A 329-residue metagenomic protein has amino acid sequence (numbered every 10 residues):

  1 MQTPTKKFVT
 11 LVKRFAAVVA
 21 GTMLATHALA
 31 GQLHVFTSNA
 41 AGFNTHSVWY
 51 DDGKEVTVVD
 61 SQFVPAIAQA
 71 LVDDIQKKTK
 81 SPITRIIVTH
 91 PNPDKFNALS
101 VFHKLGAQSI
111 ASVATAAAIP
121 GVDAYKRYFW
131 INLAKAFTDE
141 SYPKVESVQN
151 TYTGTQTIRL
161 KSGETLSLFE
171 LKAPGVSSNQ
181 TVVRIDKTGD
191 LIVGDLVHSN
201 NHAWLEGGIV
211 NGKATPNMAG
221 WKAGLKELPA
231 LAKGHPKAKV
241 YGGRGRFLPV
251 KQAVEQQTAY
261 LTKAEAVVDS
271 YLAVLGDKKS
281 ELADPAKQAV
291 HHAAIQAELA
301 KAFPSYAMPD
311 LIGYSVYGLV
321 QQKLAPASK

Functional and structural regions predicted by a protein language model:
M1-L29: Gram-negative bacterial Sec-dependent N-terminal signal peptides
G31-K77, T181-D195: Conserved beta-strand hairpin/beta-sheet module of binuclear metal-dependent hydrolase folds, prominently
E55, A66-A111, H235-P236: Active-site metal-binding motif and surrounding structural segment of the metallo-beta-lactamase
V59-S61, T84-N92, I110-V113, L191-D195 (+2 more regions): Active-site neighborhood of phospho(di)ester-bond hydrolases with catalytic His/Asp-centered motifs
A116-K172, S177-N179, K187, A223-K233: Metallo-beta-lactamase
T165-A232, L248, Q256-A259: Active-site-proximal loop/helix segments of hydrolase catalytic cores
D190, A219-A283: Divalent-metal (often Zn2+) His-rich catalytic cores of metallo-beta-lactamase-fold enzymes
V274-K329: C-terminal regulatory/interaction regions
